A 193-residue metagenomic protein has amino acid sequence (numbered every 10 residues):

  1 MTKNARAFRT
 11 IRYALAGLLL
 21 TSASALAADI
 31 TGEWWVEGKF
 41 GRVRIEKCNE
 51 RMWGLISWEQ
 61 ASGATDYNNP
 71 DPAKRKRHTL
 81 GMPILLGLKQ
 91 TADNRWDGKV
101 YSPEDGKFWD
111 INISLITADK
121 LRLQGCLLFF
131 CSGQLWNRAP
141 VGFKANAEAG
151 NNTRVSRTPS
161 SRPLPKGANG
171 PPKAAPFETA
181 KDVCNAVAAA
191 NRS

Functional and structural regions predicted by a protein language model:
T2-G17, L26-D29, A139-S193: Amphipathic/hydrophobic helical signal segments and adjacent flexible N-terminal regions that mediate secretion
L15, M52, L123: Short glycine/serine/threonine-biased micro-segments
S22-S24: N-terminal signal peptide c-region/cleavage motif recognized by signal peptidases
A28-E33, G133-L135: A general secondary-structure boundary signal
I30-T31, E37-I111, N169-S193: Central antiparallel beta-sheet cores of small beta-barrel/beta-sandwich binding domains
W35-V36, L127: Non-cytosolic beta-sheet module surface loops
A64-Y67, R75-R77, I84-K89, T117-D119 (+3 more regions): Short C-terminal domain-edge/linker segments immediately following a structured domain
D93-A147: Surface-exposed, polar helix/loop patches in the mature regions of secreted/periplasmic/lumenal proteins that form
